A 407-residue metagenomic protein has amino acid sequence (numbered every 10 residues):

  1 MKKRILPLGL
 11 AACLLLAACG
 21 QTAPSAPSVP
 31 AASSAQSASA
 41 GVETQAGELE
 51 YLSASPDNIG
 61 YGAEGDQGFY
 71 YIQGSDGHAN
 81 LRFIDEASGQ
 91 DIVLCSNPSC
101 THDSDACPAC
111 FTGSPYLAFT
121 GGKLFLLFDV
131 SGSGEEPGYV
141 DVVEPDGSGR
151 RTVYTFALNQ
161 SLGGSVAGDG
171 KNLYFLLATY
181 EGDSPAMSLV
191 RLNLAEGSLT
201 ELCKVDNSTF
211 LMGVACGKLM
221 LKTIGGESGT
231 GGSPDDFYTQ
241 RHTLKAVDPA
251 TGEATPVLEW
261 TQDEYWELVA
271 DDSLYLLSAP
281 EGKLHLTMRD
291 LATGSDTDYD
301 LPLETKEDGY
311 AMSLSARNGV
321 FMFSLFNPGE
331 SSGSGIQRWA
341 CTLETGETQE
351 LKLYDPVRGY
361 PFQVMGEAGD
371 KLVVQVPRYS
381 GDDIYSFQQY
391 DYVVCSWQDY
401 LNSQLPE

Functional and structural regions predicted by a protein language model:
L15-A18: C-terminal motif of bacterial Sec signal peptides marking the signal peptidase cleavage site
G20-T22: Bacterial signal peptide processing site
S53-G65, D103-F119, N159-D169, D206-C216 (+3 more regions): Repeated scaffold domains used in trafficking and secretory/extracellular systems, primarily beta-propellers
G60-D76, P115-G132, K171-T179, C216-G232 (+3 more regions): Short beta-strand elements that form the blades of beta-propeller/WD-repeat-like and other beta-sheet-rich scaffold
D76-F83, F128, G132-V142, E181-V190 (+4 more regions): Structural motif
E86-G89, E144-S148, N193-G197, D248-G252 (+2 more regions): Short loop/turn segments that connect beta-strands within beta-propeller blades
I92-F111, T155-L158, L301-K306, L353-V357 (+1 more regions): Surface-exposed loop and turn segments in beta-propeller and other repeat-based domains that flank or scaffold
M365-E407: Blade-level signature of beta-propeller repeat domains, shared across WD40, Kelch, NHL, RCC1 and BNR/Asp-box propellers
